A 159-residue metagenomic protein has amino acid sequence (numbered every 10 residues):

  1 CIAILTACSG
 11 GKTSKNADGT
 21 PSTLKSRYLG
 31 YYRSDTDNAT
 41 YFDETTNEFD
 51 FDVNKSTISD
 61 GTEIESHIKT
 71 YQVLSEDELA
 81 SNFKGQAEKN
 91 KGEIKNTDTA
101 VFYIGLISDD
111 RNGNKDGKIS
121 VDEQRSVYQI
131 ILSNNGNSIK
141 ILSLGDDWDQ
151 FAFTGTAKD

Functional and structural regions predicted by a protein language model:
I4-A7: C-terminal motif of bacterial Sec signal peptides marking the signal peptidase cleavage site
S9-K12: Bacterial signal peptide processing site
S14-Y41: Tryptophan-anchored aromatic micro-motifs
T20-R27, E48-T57, I130-I139, A157-D159: Short, solvent-exposed coil/turn segments at beta-strand boundaries
Y32, K55, D60-T62, S143-G145 (+1 more regions): A mature extracytoplasmic/lumenal domain signature
R33-A39, T57-L132: Contiguous, well-ordered beta-strand patches that form the walls/edges of small beta-barrel/beta-sandwich domains
S120, Q129-A152: Short, exposed beta-strand-loop hairpins at the edges of beta-sheets in extracellular/periplasmic proteins
